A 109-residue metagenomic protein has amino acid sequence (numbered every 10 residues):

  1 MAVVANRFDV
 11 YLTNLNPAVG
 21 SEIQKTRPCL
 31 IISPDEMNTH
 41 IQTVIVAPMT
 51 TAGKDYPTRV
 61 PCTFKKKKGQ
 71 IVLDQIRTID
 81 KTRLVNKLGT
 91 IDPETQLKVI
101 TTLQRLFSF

Functional and structural regions predicted by a protein language model:
M1-F109: Conserved functional hotspots at enzyme active or ligand-binding sites that engage polyanionic ligands
